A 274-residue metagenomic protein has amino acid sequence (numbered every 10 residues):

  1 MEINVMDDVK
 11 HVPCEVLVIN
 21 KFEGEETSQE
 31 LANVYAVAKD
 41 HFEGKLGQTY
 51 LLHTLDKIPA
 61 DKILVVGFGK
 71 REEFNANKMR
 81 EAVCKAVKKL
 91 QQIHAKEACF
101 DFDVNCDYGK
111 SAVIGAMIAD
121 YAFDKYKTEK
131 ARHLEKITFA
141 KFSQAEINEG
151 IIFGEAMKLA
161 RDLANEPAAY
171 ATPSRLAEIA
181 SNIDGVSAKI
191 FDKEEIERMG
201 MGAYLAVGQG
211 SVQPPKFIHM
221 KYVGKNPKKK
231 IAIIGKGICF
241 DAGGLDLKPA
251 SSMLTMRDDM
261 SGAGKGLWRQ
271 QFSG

Functional and structural regions predicted by a protein language model:
M1-G237: Short amphipathic alpha-helical segment within the helicase RecA-like ATPase core that mediates nucleic-acid
A180, I231-I233, D246-G274: Alpha-helical metal-binding/catalytic segments enriched in His/Glu/Asp
